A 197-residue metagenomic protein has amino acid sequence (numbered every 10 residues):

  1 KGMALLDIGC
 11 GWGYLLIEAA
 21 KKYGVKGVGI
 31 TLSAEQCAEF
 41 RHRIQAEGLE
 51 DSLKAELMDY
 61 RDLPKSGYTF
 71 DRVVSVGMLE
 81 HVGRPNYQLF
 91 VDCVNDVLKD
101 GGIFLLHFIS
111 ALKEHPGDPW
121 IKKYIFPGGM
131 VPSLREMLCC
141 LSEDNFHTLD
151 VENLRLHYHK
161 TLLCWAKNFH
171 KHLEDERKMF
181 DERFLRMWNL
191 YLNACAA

Functional and structural regions predicted by a protein language model:
G2-G9: Conserved class I S-adenosyl-L-methionine
W12-Y23: Conserved SAM-binding loop of SAM-dependent methyltransferases across substrates and taxa, primarily the Class I
F40-R41: Conserved SAM-binding loop
G48-Y60: Conserved SAM-binding strand-loop segment of SAM-dependent methyltransferases
R61-V73: A short acidic, Gly/Pro-enriched loop at the edge of an enzyme's catalytic core that lines a small-molecule cofactor
Q88-D100: A short glycine-rich, Lys/Arg-flanked "PGG" loop and its adjoining helix->strand segment in the class I
G101-I109: Conserved beta-strand signature within the Rossmann-like core of class I S-adenosyl-L-methionine
I109-A197: Substrate-binding/catalytic lobe of Class I Rossmann-like enzymes that use SAM or dcSAM, i.e., the mid-to-C-terminal
